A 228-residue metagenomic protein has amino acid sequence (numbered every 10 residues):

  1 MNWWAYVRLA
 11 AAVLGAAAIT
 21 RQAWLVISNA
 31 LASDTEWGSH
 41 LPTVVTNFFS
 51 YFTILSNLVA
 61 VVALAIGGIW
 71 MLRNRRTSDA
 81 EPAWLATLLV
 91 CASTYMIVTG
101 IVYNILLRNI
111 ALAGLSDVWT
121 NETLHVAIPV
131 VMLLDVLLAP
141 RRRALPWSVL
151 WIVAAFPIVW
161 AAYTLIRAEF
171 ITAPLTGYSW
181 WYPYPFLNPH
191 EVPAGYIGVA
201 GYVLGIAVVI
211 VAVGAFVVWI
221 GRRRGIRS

Functional and structural regions predicted by a protein language model:
M1-A11: N-terminal membrane topogenic signal
W3, N47-S50, I171-G214: Membrane-interface transmembrane-helix boundary segments in multi-pass integral membrane proteins
V13-A17, L150-I171: Hydrophobic alpha-helical membrane-insertion segments
L14-A32: Alpha-helical transmembrane segments of multi-pass membrane proteins
L31-T46: Perimembrane loop-to-helix junctions flanking transmembrane segments
N104-A113: Juxtamembrane "helix-exit" motif on the non-cytosolic side of transmembrane helices
D117-V130, V203-L204: Membrane-interface loop-to-helix entry segments
P129-L145: Alpha-helical transmembrane segments in multipass membrane proteins, preferentially the mid-helix core
